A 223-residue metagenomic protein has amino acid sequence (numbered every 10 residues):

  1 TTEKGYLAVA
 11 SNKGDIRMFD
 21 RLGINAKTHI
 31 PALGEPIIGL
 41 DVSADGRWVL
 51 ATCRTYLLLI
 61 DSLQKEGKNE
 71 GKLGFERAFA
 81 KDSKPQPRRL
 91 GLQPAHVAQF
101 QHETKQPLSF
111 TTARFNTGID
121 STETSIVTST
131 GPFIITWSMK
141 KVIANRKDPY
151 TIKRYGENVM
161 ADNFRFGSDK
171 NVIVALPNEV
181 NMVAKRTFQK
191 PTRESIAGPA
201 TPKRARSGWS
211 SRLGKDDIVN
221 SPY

Functional and structural regions predicted by a protein language model:
T1, L7-S11, V49-C53, G118-D120 (+3 more regions): Conserved beta-strand element within WD40/beta-propeller blades
T1-T2, D41-D45, H96-S121, N158-D169 (+1 more regions): Structural signature of eukaryotic scaffold interfaces centered on beta-propeller domains
K4, N12-K27, L59-G74, W137-K147 (+1 more regions): Per-blade loop-tip surfaces of WD-repeat and WD-like beta-propellers in eukaryotic adaptors/scaffolds
K13-I16, T55-L57, P132-I134, N178-V180: Short coil/turn segments within WD40 beta-propeller repeats
H29-L33, K153-G156: Surface loop/turn motifs at the tips and blade-to-blade linkers of beta-strand repeat domains
L57-L63, A161-P222: Blade-level signature of beta-propeller repeat domains, shared across WD40, Kelch, NHL, RCC1 and BNR/Asp-box propellers
K65-K68, E103-S121, V127, I135-W137 (+2 more regions): Long, low-complexity intrinsically disordered regions enriched in Ser/Thr/Pro/Gly
E70-T111: A surface-exposed beta-alpha-beta supersecondary segment
